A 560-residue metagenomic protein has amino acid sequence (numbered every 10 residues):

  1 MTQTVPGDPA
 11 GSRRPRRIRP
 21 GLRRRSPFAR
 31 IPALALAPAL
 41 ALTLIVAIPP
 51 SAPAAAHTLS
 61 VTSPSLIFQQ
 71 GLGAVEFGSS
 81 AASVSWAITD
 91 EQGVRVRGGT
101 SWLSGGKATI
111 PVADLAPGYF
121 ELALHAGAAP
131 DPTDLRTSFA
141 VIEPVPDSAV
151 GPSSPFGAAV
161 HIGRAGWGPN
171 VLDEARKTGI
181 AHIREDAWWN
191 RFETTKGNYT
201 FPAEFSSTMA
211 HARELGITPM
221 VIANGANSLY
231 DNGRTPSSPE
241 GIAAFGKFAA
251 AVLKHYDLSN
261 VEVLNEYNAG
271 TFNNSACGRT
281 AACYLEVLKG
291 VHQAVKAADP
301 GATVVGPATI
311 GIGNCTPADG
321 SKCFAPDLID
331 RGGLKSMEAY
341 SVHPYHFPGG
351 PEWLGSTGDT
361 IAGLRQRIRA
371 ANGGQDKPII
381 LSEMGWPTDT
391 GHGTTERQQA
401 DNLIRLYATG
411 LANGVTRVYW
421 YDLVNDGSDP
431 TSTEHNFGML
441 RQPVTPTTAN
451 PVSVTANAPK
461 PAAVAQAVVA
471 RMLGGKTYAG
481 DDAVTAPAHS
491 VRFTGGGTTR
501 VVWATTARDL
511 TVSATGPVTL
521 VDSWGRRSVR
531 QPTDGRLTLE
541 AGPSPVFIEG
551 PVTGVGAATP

Functional and structural regions predicted by a protein language model:
Q3-V5, R13-L22, P27-R30, I45 (+2 more regions): Mature N-terminal, pre-catalytic/accessory segment of carbohydrate-active enzymes
P32-A47: Bacterial N-terminal signal peptides
I110, A165, T195-A203, Y230-Q366 (+2 more regions): Active-site cleft segment of glycoside hydrolase catalytic domains centered on the general acid/base Glu
A140-L253, L258-V263, N268-N274: N-terminal substrate-binding region of glycoside hydrolase catalytic domains
E204-S206, S341-H392, L411-A412, T416 (+4 more regions): Glycoside hydrolase catalytic-domain groove-lining segments
T390, T394-Q466, D482-A486: Aromatic/acidic polysaccharide-binding cleft in carbohydrate-active enzymes
D482-R526: Carbohydrate-binding surface patches
Q531-P560: C-terminal beta-strand-rich structural cap/linker in extracellular carbohydrate-active enzymes
